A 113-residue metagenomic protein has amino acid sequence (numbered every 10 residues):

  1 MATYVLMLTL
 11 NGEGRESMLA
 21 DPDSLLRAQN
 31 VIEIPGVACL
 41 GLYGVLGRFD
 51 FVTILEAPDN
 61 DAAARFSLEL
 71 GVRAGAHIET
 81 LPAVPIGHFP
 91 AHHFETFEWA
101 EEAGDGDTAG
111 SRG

Functional and structural regions predicted by a protein language model:
M1-G113: A compositional/biophysical signature of low hydrophobicity enriched in polar/charged and small residues
